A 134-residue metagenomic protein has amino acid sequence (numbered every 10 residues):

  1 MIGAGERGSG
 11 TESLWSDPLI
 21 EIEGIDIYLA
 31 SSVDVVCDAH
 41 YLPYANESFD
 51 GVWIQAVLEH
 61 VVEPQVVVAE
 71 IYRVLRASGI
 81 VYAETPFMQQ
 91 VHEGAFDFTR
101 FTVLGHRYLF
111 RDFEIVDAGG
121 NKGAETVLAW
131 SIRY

Functional and structural regions predicted by a protein language model:
I2-A4: Conserved beta-strand/loop positions that form the S-adenosyl-L-methionine
E6-P18: Conserved SAM-binding loop of SAM-dependent methyltransferases across substrates and taxa, primarily the Class I
P18-I20, G79: A short helix->loop->beta-strand "cap" motif at the edges of active sites that frequently abuts
I22-I25: Conserved SAM-binding motif I beta-strand of class I
Y28: Conserved SAM/SAH-binding beta-strand->alpha-helix loop
V35-V52: A short acidic, Gly/Pro-enriched loop at the edge of an enzyme's catalytic core that lines a small-molecule cofactor
I54-V57, A83: A short beta-strand submotif of the Rossmann-like class I SAM-dependent methyltransferase core that lines
V62-V66, E70-R76, I80-Y134: S-adenosyl-L-methionine-dependent methyltransferase catalytic module, highlighting the catalytic core
